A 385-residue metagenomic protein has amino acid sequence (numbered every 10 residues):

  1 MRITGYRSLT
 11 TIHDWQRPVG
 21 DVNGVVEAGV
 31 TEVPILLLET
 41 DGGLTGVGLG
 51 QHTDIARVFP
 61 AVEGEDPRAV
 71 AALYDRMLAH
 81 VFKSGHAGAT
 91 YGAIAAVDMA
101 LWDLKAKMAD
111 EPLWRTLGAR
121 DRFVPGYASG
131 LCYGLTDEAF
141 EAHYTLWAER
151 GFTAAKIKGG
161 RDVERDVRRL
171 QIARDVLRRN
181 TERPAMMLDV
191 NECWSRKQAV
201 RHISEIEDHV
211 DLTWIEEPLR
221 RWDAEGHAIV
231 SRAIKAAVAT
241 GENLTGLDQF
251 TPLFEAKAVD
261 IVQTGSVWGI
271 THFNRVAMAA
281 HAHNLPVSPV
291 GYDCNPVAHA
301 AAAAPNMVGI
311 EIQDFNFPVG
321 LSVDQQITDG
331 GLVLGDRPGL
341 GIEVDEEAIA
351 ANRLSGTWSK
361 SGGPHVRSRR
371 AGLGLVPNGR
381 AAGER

Functional and structural regions predicted by a protein language model:
R2-W15, G24, V33, Y292-R385: Flexible C-terminal active-site loop/helix
I3, G43, V58, V97 (+7 more regions): Conserved, mostly hydrophobic/aromatic
G5-L9, L38-A109, G374, N378-R385: Metal- or metallocofactor-binding catalytic centers and their adjacent structured scaffolds across diverse enzyme
G20-V26: Short, P/G- and charge-enriched loop/turn segments at secondary-structure junctions
S84, A109-C132, K235: N-terminal small/glycine-rich loop or linker at the start of catalytic domains across soluble metabolic enzymes
G130-E141, V163, V167: Active-site beta->alpha loop and helix N-cap motifs at the rims of alpha/beta catalytic domains
L146-K158: Catalytic domains of carbohydrate-active enzymes, especially glycoside hydrolases
I157-G160, E164-G291, A300: Catalytic core of soluble alpha/beta enzymes
